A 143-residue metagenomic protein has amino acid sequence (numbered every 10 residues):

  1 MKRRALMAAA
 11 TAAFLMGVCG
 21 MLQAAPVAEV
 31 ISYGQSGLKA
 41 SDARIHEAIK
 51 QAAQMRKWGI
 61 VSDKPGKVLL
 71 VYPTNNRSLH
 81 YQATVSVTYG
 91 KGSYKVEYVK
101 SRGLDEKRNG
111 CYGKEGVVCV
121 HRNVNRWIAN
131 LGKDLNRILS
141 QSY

Functional and structural regions predicted by a protein language model:
M1-A10: Bacterial N-terminal signal peptides that target proteins for export
A5, G20-A24: Extended, compositionally biased intrinsically disordered regions at domain boundaries
A9-V18: Bacterial N-terminal signal peptides
Q23-Y143: Ser/Thr-rich, low-complexity intrinsically disordered terminal regions
